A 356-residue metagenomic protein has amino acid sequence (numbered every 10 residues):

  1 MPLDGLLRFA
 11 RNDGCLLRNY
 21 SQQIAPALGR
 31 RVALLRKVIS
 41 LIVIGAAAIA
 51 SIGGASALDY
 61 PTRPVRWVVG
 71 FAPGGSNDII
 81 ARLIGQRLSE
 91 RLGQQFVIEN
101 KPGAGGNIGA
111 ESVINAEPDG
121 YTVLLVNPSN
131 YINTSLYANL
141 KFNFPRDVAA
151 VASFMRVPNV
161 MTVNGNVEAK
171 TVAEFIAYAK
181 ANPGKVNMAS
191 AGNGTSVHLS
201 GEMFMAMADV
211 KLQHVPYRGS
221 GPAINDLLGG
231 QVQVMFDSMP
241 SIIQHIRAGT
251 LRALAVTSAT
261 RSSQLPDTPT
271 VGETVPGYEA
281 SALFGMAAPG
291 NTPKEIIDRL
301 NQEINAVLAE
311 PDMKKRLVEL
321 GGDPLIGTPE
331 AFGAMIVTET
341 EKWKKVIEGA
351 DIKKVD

Functional and structural regions predicted by a protein language model:
M1, R11-N12, R18, A27-G29 (+1 more regions): A cross-taxon signal for low-complexity, glycine/charged-rich
S40-A50: Bacterial N-terminal signal peptides
I52-G54: N-terminal signal peptide c-region/cleavage motif recognized by signal peptidases
S56-D147, G184-N187, N193, D209-S238 (+4 more regions): N-terminal (or domain-start) structured segment
T62-P64, A206-A208, R247, K294-D356: An extracytoplasmic/periplasmic, membrane-proximal ligand-sensing/linker region
G74, V113-I114, G201, L227-L228 (+2 more regions): Hydrophobic residues within well-ordered alpha-helices
N115-Y121, S135-P222, V271, P276 (+1 more regions): Hinge/capping helix and adjacent helix->loop/strand transition within the periplasmic-binding protein
N130-N139, M205-M207, V234-D267: A ligand-binding cleft/hinge motif common to bilobed small-molecule-binding domains
